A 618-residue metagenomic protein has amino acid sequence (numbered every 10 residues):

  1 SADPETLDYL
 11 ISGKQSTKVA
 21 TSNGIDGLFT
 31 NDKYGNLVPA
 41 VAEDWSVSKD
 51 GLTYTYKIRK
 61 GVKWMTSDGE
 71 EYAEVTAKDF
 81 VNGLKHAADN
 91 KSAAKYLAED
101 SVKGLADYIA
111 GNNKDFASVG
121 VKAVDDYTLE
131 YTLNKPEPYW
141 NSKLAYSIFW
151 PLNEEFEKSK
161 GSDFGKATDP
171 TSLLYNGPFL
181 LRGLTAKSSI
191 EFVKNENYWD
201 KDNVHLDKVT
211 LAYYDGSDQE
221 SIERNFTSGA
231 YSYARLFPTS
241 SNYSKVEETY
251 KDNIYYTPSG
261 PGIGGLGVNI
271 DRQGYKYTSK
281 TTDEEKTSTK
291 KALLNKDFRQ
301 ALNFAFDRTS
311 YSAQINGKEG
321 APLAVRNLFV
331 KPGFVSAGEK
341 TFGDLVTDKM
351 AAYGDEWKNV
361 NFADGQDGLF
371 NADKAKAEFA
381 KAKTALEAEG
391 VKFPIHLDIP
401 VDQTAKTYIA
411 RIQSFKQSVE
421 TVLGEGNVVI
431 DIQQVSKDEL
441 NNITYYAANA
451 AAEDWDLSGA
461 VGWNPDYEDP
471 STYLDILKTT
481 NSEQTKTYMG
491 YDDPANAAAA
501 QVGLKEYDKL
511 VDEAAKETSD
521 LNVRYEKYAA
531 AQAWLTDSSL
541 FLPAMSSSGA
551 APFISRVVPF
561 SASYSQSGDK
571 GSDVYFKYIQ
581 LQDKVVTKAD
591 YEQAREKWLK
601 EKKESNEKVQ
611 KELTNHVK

Functional and structural regions predicted by a protein language model:
S1-K49, L174: N-terminal lobe/hinge region of extracytoplasmic solute-binding protein
E43-L97, E130, N225, S288-L294 (+2 more regions): Aromatic- and charge-enriched surface segment that lines or borders ligand/interaction sites
K57, K78-D79, H86-E157: Surface-exposed binding/hinge segments that line and control ligand-binding clefts or catalytic entry sites
F116, Y127, L133-T210, S221 (+1 more regions): Gly/Pro-rich hinge or "lid" segments in bacterial periplasmic/extracellular proteins
F164-P170, N197-V246, G260: Ligand-site clamp/hinge motif
A186, G320, W357-P465, K602-L613 (+1 more regions): Ligand/substrate-recognition segments at binding pockets and active sites
S240-A372, A498-V502, S538-V557: Local pocket/hinge segments that shape ligand/substrate recognition
N303-D348, T407-Q417, A447-K618: Detector for C-terminal structural segments
